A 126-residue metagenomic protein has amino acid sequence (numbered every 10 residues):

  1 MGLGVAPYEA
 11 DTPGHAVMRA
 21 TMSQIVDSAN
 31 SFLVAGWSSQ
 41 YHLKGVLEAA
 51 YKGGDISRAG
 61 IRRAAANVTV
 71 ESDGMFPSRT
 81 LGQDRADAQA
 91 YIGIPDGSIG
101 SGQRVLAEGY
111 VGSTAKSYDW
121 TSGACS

Functional and structural regions predicted by a protein language model:
M1-W37, Y51, S113, S122-C125: Extracellular/periplasmic periplasmic-binding protein-like sensory domains
Q24-D27, K44-L47, M75: Short, local alpha-helical segments
W37-K44, A59: A structural signal for well-ordered alpha-helical segments within the folded catalytic domains of diverse enzymes
E48-R63: Short, charged, surface-exposed loops that flank catalytic or proteolytic processing sites
A65-T69: Acidic helix/loop microenvironments that form the catalytic cleft of cell-wall polysaccharide enzymes
V70-S126: Solvent-exposed, acidic/polar segments of extracytosolic/periplasmic ligand-binding ectodomains
